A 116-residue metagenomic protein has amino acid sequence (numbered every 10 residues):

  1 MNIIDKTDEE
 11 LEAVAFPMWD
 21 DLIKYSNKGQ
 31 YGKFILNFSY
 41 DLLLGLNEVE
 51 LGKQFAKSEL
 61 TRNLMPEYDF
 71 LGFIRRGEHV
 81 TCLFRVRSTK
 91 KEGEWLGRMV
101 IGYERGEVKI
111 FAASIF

Functional and structural regions predicted by a protein language model:
M1-K28: Short, low-complexity N-terminal intrinsically disordered segments enriched in polar/charged residues
D5-D8, D20-D21, D41, D69 (+1 more regions): Acidic-enriched, low-complexity/disordered segments with a strong bias for Aspartate over Glutamate
T7-L11, N27-K33, L60, F73-R75: Short amphipathic alpha-helical segments, especially helix-boundary/capping motifs
F16-P17, G32-G72: Short solvent-exposed beta->alpha transition segments
L43, K90-K91, R105: A short local loop/turn or secondary-structure capping micro-motif enriched for an aromatic residue
K53-V100, A112-F116: Surface-exposed, charged secondary-structure patches
V100-G106: Short beta-strand micro-motifs enriched in acidic
